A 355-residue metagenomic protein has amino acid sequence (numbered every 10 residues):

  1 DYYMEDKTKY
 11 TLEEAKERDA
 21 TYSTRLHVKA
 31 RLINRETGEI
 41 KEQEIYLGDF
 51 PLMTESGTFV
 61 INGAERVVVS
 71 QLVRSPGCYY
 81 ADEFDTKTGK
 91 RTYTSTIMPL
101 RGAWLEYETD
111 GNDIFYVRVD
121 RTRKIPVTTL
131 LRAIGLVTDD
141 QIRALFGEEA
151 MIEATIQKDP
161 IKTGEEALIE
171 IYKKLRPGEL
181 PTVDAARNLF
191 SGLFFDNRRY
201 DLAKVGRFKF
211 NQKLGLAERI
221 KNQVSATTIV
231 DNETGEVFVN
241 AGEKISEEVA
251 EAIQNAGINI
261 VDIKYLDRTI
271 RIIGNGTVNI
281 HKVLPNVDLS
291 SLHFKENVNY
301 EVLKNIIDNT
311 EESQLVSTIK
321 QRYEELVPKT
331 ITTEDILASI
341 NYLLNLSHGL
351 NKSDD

Functional and structural regions predicted by a protein language model:
D1-D355: N-terminal non-catalytic structural scaffold regions of very large proteins
